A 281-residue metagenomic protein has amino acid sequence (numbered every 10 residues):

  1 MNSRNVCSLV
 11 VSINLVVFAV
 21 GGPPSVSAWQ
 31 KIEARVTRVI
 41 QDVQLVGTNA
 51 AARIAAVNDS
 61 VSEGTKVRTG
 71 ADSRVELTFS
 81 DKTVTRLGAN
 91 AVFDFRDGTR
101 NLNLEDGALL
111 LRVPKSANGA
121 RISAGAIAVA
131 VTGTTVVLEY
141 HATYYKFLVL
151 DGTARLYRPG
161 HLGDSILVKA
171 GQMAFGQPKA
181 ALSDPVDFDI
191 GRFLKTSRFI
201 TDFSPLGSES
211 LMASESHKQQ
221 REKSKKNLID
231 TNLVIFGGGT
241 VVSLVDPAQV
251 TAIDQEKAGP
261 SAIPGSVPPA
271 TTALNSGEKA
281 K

Functional and structural regions predicted by a protein language model:
N2-K31, A51-V57, G88, A142-Y145 (+1 more regions): C-terminal interaction modules
V26-L45: Short N-terminal segments immediately surrounding and downstream of signal-peptide cleavage
I40-V43, D72-V75, T134-T135, A154: Generic short beta-strand segments
Q44-T48, T78, R155-P159: A generic structural motif
G47-G64, R68-S73, A89, G133: N-terminal post-signal-peptidase region of extra-cytosolic proteins
V67-V129, F147-L156: Short, small-residue-rich packing micro-motifs
V92-R96, G133-V137, P178: Extended lipid/amphipathic-ligand handling interfaces
